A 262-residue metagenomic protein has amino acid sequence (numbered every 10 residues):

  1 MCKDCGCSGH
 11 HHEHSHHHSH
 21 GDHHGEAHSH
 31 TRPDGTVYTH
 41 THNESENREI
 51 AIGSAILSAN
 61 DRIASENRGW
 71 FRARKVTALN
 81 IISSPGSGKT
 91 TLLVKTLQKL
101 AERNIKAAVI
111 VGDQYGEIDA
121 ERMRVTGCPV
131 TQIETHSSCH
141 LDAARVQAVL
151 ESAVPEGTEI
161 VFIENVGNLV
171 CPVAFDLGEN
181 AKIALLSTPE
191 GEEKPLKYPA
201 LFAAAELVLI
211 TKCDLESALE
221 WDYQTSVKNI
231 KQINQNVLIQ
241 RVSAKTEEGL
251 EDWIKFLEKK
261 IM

Functional and structural regions predicted by a protein language model:
M1-T77: Extreme N-terminal, non-catalytic leader segments that precede Walker-type/kinase nucleotide-binding cores
C5, I133, Q240-V242: Hydrophobic residues at beta-strand termini and immediately following loops that shape nucleotide-binding pockets
E46-G69, A73-I82, S87, T91 (+4 more regions): Nucleotide-state-sensitive switch-loop elements of NTP-binding domains
G116-A120, K194-Y198, D222-N229: Short, glycine/polar-rich helix-capping loops at beta-to-alpha or helix-loop-helix junctions that flank or form
E156-T158, L169-P172, P189-E190, L196-A200 (+4 more regions): Helix-rich effector regions associated with P-loop NTPase G domains
E179-T188, K228-I230: A short, gly/pro- and small-residue-rich
E216-M262: Canonical P-loop GTPase G-domain recognition
